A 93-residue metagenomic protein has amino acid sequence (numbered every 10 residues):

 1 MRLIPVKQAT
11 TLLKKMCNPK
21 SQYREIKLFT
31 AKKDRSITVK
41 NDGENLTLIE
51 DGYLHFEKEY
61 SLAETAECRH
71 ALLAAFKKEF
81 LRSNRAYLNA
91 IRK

Functional and structural regions predicted by a protein language model:
M1-T30, G52-A75, A86, A90-R92: Negatively charged, low-complexity tracts enriched in Asp/Glu with abundant Ser/Thr
S21-T47: Amphipathic, interaction-prone secondary-structure segments
G43, R92-K93: Non-catalytic surface loops within mature trypsin-like serine protease
K78-E79: C-terminal structural segments of small proteins and small subunits
